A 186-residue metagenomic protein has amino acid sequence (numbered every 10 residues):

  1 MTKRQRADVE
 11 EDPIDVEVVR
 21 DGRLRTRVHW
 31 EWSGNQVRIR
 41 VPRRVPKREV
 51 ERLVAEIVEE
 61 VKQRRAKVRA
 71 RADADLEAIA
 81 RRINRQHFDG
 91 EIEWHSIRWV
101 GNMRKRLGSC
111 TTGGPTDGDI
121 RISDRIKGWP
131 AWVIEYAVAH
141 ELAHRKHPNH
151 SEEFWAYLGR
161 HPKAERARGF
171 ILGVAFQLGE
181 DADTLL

Functional and structural regions predicted by a protein language model:
M1-Y136, R145-L186: Active-site-proximal or metal-binding-adjacent scaffold patches in catalytic folds
E141: Walker B catalytic acidic pair
